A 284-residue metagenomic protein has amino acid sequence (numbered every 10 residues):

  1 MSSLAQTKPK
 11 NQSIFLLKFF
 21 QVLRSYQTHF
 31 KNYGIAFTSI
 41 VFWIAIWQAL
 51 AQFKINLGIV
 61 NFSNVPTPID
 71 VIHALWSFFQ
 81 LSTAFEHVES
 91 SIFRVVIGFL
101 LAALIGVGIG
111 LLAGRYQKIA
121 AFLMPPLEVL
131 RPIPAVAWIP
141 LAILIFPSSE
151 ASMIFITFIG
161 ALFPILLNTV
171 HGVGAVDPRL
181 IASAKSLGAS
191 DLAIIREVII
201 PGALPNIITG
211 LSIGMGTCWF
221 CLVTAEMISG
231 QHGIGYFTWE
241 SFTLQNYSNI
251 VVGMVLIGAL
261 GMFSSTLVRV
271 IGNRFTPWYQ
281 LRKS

Functional and structural regions predicted by a protein language model:
M1-V41, T266-S284: Transmembrane alpha-helical segments of polytopic membrane transport and secretion proteins
K18-Y26, F53-L100: Periplasmic/extracellular loop-to-transmembrane helix junction in inner-membrane transport proteins
P66-W76, S229-F242: Short hydrophobic, aromatic-rich alpha-helical segments embedded in or entering the lipid bilayer of multi-pass
I97-L127: Transmembrane-helix boundary motif in ABC transporter permease subunits
E128-P164, H171-G172: Generic hydrophobic transmembrane alpha-helix motif, especially the helices
F155, I159, D191-T224, V252 (+1 more regions): Transmembrane alpha-helices
N168, G172-G210, I234, T238: Short cytoplasmic-facing helical segments at TM-TM junctions of multi-pass membrane proteins
G235-G272: Hydrophobic alpha-helical transmembrane segments of polytopic membrane proteins
